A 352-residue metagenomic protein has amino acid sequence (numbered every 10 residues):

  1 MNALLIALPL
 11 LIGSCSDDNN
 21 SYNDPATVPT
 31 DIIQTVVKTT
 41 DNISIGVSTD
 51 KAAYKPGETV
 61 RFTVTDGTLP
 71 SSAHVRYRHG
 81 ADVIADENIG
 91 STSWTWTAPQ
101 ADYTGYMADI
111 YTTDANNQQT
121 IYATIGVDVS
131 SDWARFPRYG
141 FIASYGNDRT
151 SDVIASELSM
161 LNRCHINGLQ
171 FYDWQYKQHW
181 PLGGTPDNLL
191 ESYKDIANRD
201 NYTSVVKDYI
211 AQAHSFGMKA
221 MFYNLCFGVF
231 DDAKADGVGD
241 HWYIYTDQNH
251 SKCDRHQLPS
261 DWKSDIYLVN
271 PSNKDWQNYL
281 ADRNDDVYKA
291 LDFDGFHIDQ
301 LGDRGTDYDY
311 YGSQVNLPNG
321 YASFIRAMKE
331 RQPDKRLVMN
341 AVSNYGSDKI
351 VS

Functional and structural regions predicted by a protein language model:
L8-I43: Bacterial Sec-dependent N-terminal signal peptides
I32-D132: Beta-strand-enriched, solvent-exposed domains that form extended recognition/catalytic surfaces
Y122-K177: An acidic-aromatic substrate-binding cleft motif
S131-S151, F222, C226-L291: Active-site-adjacent "subsite" loops/lids of carbohydrate-active enzymes
R138-F141, L169-F171, A220-Y223, F296-I298 (+1 more regions): Hydrophobic faces of well-ordered beta-strands that scaffold small-molecule active sites in alpha/beta enzyme cores
H165-N167, H214-M218, D292-D294, P333-R336: Short, well-ordered coil/turn segments that N-cap beta-strands
Q175-V206, K234-P271, G302-N319: Aromatic- and acidic-residue-enriched carbohydrate-binding clefts of CAZyme catalytic domains
P271-V351: Active-site neighborhood of glycoside hydrolase catalytic domains
